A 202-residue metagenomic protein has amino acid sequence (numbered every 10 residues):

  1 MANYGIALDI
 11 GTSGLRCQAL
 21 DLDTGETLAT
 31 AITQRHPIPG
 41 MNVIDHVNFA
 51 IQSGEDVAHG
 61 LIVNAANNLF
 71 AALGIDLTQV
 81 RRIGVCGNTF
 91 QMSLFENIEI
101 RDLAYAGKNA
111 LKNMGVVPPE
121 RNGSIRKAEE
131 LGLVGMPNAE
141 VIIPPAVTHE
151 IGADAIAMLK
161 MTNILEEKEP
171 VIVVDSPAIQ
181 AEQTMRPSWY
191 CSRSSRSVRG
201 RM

Functional and structural regions predicted by a protein language model:
L8-G14: Alpha-helical support elements that line or immediately flank enzyme active sites and cofactor-binding pockets
D9, G84-C86, V173-P177: Short beta-strand segments
C17, L22-N42, D102-G115, E150 (+1 more regions): Glycine-rich phosphate-binding loop of actin/hexokinase-like ATP-binding domains
H36-I75: N-terminal phosphate-binding loop and adjacent alpha-helix
L77-N88: Short glycine-rich phosphate-binding loop at a beta-alpha junction
R82, L94-K160: Glycine-rich phosphate-binding loop and adjoining helix at the ATP-binding site of ATP-dependent phosphoryl-transfer
F90-F95, Q180-A181: Short, active-site-adjacent cap segments at secondary-structure transitions
